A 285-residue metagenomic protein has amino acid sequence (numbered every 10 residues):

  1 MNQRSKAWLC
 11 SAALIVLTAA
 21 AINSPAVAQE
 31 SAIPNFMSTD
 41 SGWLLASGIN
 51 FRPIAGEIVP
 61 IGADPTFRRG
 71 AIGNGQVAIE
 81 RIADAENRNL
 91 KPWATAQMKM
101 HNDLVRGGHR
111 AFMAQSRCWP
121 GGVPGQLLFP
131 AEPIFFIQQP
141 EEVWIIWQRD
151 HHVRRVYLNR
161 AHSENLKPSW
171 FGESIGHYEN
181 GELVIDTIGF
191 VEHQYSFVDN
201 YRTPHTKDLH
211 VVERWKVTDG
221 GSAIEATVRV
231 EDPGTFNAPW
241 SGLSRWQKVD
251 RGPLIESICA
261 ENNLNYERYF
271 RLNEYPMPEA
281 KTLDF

Functional and structural regions predicted by a protein language model:
N2-A13: Bacterial N-terminal signal peptides that target proteins for export
C10-S11, A20, P168: Residues at the start of alpha-helices and the adjacent loop-to-helix junctions
A13-V16, D64: A detector of low-complexity, intrinsically disordered, Ser/Thr/Gly/Pro/Ala-rich segments
L17-A26: C-terminal segment of classical bacterial N-terminal signal peptides
V27-F285: PEST-like low-complexity, intrinsically disordered acidic/proline/serine-rich tracts that flank trafficking/processing
